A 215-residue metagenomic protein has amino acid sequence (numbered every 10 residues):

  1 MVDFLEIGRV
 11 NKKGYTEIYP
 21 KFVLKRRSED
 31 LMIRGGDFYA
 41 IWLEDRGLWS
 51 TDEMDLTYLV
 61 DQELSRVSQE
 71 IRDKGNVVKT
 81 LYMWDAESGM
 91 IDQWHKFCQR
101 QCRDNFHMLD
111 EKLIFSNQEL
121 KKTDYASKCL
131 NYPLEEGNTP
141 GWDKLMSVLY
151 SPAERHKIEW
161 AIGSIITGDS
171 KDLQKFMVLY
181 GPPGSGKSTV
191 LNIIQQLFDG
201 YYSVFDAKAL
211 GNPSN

Functional and structural regions predicted by a protein language model:
M1-Y125, C129: Intein modules and their embedded homing endonuclease domains
S28-M54, Y58, F106-N215: P-loop NTPase catalytic core of nucleic-acid-dependent motor ATPases
